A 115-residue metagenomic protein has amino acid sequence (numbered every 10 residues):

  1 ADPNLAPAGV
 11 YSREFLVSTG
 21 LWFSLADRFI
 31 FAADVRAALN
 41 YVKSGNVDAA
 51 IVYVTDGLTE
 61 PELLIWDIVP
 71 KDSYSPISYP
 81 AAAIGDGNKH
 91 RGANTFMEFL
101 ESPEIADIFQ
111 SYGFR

Functional and structural regions predicted by a protein language model:
A1-R115: Exported/periplasmic ABC-transporter solute-binding proteins
